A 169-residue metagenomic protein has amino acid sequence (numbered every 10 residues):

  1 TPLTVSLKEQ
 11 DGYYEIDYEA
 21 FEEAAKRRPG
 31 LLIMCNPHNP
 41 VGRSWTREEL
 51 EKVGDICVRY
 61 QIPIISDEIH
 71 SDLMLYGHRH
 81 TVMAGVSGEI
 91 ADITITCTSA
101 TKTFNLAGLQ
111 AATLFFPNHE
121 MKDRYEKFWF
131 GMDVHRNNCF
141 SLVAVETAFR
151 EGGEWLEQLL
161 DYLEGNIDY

Functional and structural regions predicted by a protein language model:
T1-P2: Substrate-binding/gating loop at the entrance of the active-site cleft, primarily in PLP-dependent aminotransferase-like
S6-K8, S87, T98-A100: Residues at the C-termini of beta-strands that transition into short coil/loop
L7-H78: Active-site phosphate-binding strand-loop segment of PLP-dependent enzymes
E19, E48, E89, H119-E120: Cytosolic histidine kinase catalytic core of two-component systems
R59-I62, S87-D92, E120: Short helix-capping segments at alpha-helix termini
Y76, V86, K127-F128: Residue-level signal for well-ordered alpha-helical positions
G77-T81, A91: Substrate-gripping "pore-loop 1 plus following alpha2 helix"
I93-Y169: PLP-dependent aminotransferase class I/II
